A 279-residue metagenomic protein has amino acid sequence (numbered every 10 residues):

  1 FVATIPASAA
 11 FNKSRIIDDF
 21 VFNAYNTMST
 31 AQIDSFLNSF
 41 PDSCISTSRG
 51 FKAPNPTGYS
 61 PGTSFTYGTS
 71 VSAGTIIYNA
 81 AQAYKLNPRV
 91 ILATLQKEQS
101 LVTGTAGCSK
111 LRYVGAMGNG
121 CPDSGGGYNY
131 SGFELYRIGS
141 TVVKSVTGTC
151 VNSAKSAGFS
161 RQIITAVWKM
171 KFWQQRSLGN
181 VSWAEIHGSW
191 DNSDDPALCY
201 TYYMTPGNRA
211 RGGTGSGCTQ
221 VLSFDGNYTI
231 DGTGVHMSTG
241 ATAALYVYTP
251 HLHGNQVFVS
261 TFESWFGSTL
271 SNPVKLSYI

Functional and structural regions predicted by a protein language model:
F1-A9: Sec-dependent, cleavable N-terminal signal peptides
S8-S35, S43, S124-I279: Non-catalytic cell-wall polysaccharide-engagement segments
D19-F20, A24-Q99: Export/targeting segments at the very N-terminus of extracytoplasmic proteins
R49-Y59, V114, G127, T205 (+1 more regions): Secreted/processed peptides and extracellular or luminal domains of membrane proteins
T57, G107-D123: Short, surface-exposed glycine/acidic/tryptophan-bearing loops
V90-Q96, G118, Q162-T165: Structural recognition of the beta-strand scaffold that forms the well-ordered cores of secreted hydrolase catalytic
Q96-L101, K169-F172: Glycine-rich, acidic and aromatic/proline-enriched surface loops and short helix-turn segments that act as binding
S100-A106, K110, N152: Extracytoplasmic/secreted cell-surface and envelope-processing proteins
